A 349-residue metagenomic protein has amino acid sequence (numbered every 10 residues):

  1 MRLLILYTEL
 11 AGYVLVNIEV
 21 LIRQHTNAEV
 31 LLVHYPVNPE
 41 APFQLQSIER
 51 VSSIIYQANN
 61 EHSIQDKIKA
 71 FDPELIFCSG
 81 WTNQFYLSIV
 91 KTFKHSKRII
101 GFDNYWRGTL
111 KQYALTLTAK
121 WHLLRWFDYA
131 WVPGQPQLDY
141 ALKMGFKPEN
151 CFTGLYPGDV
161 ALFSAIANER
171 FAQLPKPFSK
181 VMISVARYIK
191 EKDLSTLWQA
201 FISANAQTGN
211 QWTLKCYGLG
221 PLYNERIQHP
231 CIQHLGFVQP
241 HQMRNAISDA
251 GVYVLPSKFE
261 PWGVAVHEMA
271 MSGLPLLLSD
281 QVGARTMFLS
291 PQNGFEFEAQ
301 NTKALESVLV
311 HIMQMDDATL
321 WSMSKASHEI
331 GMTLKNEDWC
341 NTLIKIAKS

Functional and structural regions predicted by a protein language model:
R98-L115, W126-Y129: A short, histidine- and acid-enriched strand-loop-helix "catalytic/donor-clamping" loop that lines the nucleotide-sugar
F127-A172: Donor nucleotide-sugar binding/catalytic pocket of nucleotide-sugar-dependent glycosyltransferases
Q173-K192, W198-I202: Conserved donor-binding/catalytic core segment of Leloir-type glycosyltransferases
N224-Q242: Nucleotide-activated donor-binding/catalytic signature segment of Leloir-type glycosyltransferases, i.e., the conserved
K258: Aromatic "clamp/platform" in nucleotide-sugar-dependent glycosyltransferases that forms part of the donor/acceptor
P275-L278: Short hydrophobic beta-strand element within catalytic cores of glycosyltransferases and related nucleotide-activated
S290-P291, F295-T302, H311-D317: Conserved acidic donor-binding segment of nucleotide-sugar-dependent glycosyltransferases
A318-T333: A short, well-ordered alpha-helix in the C-terminal region of glycosyltransferases
